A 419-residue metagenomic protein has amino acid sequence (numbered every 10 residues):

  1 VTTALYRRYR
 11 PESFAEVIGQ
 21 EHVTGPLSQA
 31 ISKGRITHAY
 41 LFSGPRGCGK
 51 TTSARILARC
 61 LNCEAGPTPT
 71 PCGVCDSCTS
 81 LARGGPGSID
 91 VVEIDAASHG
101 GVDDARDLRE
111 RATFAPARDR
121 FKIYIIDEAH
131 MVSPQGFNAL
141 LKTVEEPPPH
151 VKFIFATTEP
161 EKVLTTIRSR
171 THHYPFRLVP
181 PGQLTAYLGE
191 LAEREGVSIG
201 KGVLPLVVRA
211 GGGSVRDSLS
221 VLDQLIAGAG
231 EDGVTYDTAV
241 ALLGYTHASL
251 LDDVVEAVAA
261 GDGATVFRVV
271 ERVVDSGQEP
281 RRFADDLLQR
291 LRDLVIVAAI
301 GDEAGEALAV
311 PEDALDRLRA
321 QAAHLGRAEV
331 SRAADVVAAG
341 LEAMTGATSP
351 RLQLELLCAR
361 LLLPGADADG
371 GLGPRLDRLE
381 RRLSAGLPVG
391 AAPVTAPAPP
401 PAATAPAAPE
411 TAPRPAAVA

Functional and structural regions predicted by a protein language model:
V1-H173: P-loop/Walker A NTP-binding region and its immediately flanking N-terminal helices in P-loop NTPase folds
R59, D76-I89, G100, D104-T113 (+5 more regions): Extended, largely alpha-helical regulatory/partner-binding modules appended to the mid-to-C-terminal parts
A385-A419: Long, low-complexity intrinsically disordered regions
